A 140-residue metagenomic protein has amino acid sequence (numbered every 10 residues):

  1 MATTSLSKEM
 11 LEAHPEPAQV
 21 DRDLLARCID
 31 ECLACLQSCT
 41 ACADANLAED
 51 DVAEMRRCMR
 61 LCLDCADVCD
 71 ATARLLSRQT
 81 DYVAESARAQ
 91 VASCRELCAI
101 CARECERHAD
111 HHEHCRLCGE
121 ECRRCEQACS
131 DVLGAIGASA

Functional and structural regions predicted by a protein language model:
M1-A140: Amphipathic alpha-helical hairpins
